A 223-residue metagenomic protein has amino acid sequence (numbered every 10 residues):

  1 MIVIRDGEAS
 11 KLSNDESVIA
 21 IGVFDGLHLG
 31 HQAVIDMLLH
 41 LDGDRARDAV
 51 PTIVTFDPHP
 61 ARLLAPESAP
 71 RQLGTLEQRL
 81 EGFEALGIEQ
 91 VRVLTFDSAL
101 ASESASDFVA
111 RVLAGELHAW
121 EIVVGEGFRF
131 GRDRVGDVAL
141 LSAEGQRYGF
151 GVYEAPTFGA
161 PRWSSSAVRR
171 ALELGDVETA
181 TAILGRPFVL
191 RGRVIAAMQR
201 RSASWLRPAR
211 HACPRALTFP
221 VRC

Functional and structural regions predicted by a protein language model:
M1-C223: Nucleotidyltransferase catalytic core that binds NTPs
